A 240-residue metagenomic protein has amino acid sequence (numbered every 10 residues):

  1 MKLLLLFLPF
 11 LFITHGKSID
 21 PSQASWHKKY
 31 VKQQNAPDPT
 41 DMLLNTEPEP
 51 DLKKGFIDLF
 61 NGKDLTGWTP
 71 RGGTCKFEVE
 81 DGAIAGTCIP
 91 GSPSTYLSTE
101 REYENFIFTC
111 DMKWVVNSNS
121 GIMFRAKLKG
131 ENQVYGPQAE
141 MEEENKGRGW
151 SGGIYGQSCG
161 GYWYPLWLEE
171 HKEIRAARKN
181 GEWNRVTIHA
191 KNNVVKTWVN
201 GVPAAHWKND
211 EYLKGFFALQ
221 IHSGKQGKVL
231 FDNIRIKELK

Functional and structural regions predicted by a protein language model:
L3-F12: Sec-dependent N-terminal signal peptides
G16-K240: Carbohydrate-interacting regions of secretory-pathway proteins
